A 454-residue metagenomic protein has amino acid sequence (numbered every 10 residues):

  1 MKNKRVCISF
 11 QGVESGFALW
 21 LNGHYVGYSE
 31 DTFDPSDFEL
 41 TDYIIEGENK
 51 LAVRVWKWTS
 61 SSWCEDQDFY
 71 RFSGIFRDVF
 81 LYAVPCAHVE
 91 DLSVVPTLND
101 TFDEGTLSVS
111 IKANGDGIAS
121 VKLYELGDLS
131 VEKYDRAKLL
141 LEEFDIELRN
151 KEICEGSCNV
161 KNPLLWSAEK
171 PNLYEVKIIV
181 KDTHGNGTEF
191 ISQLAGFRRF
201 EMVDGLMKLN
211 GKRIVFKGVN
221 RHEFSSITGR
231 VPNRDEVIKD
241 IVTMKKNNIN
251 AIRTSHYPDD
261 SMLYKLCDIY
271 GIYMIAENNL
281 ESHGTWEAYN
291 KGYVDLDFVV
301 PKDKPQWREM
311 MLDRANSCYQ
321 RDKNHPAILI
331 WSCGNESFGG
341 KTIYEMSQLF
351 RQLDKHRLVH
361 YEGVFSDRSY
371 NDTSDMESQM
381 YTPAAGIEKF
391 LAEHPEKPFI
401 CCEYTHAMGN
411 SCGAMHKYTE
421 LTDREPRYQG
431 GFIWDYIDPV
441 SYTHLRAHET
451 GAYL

Functional and structural regions predicted by a protein language model:
M1-D91, D116, P258-Y264, Y270-Y273 (+2 more regions): Accessory beta-strand-rich segments of carbohydrate-active enzymes
Y28, E142-E143, F190, F216 (+1 more regions): Residue-level detector of high-confidence beta-strand sites
R77-S93, F197-K212: Low-complexity, Pro/Ser/Thr- and charge-rich linker/hinge segments at domain boundaries
V79, Y174, G211, C267 (+1 more regions): Conserved, mostly hydrophobic/aromatic
C86-G115: Surface beta-strand/loop "capping" patches
D116-E201: Extended acidic/polar, glycine-enriched regions that form or flank non-catalytic beta-rich accessory modules
I179-K181, G185-M244: N-terminal carbohydrate-binding accessory modules
I241-M244, A251-E449: Substrate-binding/catalytic cleft of secreted carbohydrate-active enzymes, primarily glycoside hydrolases
